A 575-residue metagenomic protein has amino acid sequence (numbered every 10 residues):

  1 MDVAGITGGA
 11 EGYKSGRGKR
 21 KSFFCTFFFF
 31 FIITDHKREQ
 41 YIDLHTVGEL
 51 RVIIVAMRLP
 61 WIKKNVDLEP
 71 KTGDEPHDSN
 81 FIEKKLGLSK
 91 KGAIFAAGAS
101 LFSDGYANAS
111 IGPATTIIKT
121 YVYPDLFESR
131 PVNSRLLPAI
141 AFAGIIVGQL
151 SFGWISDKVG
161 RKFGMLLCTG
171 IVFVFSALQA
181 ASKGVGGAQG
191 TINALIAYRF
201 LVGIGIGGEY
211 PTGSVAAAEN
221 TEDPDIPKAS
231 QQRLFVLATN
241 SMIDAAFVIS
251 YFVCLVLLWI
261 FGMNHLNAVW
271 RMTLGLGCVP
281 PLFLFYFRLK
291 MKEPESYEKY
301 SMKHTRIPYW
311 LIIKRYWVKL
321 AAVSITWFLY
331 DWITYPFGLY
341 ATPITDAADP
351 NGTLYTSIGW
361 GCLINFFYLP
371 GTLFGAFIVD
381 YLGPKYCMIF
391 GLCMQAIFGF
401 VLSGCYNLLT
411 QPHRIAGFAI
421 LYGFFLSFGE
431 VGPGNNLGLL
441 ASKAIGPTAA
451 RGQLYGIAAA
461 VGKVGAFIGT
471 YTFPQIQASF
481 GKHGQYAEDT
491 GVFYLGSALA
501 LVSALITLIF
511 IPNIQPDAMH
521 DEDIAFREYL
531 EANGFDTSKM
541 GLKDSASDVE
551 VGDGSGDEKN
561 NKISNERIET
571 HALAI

Functional and structural regions predicted by a protein language model:
D2-C25, F31-I575: Transmembrane-helix signature of 12-pass secondary carriers
